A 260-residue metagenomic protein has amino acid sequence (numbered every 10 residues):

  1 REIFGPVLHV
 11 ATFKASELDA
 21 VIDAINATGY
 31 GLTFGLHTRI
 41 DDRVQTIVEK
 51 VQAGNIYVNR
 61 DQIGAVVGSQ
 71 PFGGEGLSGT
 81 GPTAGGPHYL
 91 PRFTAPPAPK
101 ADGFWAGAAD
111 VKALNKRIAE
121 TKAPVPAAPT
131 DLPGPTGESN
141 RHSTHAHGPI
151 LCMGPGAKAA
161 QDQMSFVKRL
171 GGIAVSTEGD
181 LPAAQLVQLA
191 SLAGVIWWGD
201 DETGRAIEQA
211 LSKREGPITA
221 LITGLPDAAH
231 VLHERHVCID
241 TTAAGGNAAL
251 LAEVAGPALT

Functional and structural regions predicted by a protein language model:
R1-T260: Conserved C-terminal structural/oligomerization subdomain of aldehyde/semialdehyde dehydrogenase
